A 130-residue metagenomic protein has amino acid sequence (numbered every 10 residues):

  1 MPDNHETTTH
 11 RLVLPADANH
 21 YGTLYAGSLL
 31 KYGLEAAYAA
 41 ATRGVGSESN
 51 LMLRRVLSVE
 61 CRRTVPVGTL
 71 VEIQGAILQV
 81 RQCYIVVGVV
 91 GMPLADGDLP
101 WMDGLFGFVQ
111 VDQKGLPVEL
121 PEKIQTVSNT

Functional and structural regions predicted by a protein language model:
M1-R55, V109-T130: Hot-dog-fold acyl-thioester-processing enzymes
P2, Y38-V86, L99-L105: Hydrophobic beta-strand-centered segment that forms part of the acyl-chain substrate-binding groove
D3, T7-T8, P66-V67, L78-T130: HotDog/MaoC-like acyl-thioester-processing domains
P15-D17, L57-R63, P93-A95: Short, well-ordered turn and helix-capping elements at secondary-structure junctions
